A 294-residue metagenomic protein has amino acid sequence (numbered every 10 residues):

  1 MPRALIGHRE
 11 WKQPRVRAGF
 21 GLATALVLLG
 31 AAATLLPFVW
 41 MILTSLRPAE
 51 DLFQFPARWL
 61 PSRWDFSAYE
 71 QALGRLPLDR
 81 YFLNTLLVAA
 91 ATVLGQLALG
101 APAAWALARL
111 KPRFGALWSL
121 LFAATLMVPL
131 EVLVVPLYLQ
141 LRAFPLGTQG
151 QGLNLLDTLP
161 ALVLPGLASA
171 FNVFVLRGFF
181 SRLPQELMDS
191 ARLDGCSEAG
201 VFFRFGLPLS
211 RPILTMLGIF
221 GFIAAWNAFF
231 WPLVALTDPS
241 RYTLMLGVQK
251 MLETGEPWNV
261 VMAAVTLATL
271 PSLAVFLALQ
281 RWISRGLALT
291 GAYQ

Functional and structural regions predicted by a protein language model:
M1-P14: Short, Lys/Arg-rich, polar N-terminal cytosolic tail immediately upstream of the first transmembrane signal-anchor
W11, F20-Q294: A structural signal for multi-pass alpha-helical bundles of membrane permease subunits that mediate small-molecule
